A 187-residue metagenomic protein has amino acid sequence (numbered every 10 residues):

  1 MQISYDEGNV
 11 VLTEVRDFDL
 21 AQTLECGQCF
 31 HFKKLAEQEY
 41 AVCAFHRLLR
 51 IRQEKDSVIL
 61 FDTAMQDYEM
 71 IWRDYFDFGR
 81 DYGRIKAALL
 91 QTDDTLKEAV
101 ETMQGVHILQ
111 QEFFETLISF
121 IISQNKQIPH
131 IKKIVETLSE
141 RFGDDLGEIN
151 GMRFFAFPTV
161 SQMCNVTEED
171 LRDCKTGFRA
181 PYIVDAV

Functional and structural regions predicted by a protein language model:
M1-V187: HhH-family (HhH-GPD) DNA N-glycosylase catalytic core used in base-excision repair
